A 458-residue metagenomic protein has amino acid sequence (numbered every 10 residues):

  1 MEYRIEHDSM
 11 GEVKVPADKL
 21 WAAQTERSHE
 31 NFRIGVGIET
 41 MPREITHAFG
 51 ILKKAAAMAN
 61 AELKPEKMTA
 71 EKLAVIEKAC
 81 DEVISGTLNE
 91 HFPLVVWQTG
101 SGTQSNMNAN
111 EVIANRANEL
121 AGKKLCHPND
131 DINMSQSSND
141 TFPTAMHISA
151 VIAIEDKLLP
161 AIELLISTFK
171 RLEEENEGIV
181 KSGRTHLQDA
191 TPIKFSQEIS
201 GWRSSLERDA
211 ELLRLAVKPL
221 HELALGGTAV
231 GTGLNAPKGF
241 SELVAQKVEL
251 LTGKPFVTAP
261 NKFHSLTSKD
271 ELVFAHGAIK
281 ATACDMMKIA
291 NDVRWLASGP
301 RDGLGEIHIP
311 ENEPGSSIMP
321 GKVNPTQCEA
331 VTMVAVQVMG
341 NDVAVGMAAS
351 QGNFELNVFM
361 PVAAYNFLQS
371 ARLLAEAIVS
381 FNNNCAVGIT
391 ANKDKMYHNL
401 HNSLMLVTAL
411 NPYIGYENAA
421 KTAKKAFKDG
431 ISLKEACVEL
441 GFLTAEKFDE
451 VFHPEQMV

Functional and structural regions predicted by a protein language model:
M1-V458: Conserved, well-structured ligand/cofactor-binding cores
